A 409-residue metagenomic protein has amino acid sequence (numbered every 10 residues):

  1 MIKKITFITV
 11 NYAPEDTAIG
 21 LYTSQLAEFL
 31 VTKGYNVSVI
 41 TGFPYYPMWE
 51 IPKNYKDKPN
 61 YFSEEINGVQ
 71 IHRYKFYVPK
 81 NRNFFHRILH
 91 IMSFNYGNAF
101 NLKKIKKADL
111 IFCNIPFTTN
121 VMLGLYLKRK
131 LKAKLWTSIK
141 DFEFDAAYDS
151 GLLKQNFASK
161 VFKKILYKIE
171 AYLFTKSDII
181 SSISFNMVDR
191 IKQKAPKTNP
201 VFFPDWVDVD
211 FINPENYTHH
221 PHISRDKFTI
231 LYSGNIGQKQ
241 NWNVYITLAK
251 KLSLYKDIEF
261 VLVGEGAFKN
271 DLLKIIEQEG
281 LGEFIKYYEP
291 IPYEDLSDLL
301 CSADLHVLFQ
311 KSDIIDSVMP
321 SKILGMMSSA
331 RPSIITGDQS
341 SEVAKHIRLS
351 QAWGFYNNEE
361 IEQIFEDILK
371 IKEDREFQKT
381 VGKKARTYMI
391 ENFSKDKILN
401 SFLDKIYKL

Functional and structural regions predicted by a protein language model:
M1-N60, E64-E65: N-terminal subdomain of nucleotide-sugar transferases
V10, F76-H86, A133-K168: Acceptor-binding helix/loop patch of EC 2.4 sugar-transfer enzymes, predominantly nucleotide-sugar-dependent
A99-F100, M122, Y126-K130, K160-I180: Membrane-proximal helix-turn-helix segments that form the acceptor-binding/catalytic region of lipid-linked
N186, W206: Carbohydrate-associated surface elements
I223-Q240, Y245-A249, V261: Conserved donor-binding/catalytic core segment of Leloir-type glycosyltransferases
Q240, P292-D298, H306-M327, P332-K345: Nucleotide-sugar-dependent
V263, N270-S297: Nucleotide-activated donor-binding/catalytic signature segment of Leloir-type glycosyltransferases, i.e., the conserved
Q363, K370, F377-E391: A short, well-ordered alpha-helix in the C-terminal region of glycosyltransferases
